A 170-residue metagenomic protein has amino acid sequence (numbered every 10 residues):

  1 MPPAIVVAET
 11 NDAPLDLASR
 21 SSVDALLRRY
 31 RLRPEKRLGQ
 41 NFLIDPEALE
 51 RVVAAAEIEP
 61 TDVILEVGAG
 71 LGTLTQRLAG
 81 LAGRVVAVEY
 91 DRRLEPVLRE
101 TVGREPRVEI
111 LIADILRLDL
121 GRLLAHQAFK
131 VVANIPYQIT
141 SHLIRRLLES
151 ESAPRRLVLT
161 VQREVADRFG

Functional and structural regions predicted by a protein language model:
M1-G170: Catalytic cores of RNA-modifying enzymes
